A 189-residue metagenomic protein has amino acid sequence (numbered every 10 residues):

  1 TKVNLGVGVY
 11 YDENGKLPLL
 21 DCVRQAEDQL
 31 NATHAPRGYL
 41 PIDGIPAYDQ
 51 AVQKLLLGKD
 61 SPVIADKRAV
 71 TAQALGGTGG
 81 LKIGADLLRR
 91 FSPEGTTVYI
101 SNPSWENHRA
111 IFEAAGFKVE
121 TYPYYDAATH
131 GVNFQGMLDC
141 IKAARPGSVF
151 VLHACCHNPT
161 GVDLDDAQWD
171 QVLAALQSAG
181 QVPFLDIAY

Functional and structural regions predicted by a protein language model:
T1-D28: Conserved N-terminal helix/loop that builds the PLP phosphate-binding region of the aspartate aminotransferase-like
V9-Y11, S104, C156, Y189: Active-site-proximal loop/turn and secondary-structure-junction residues that shape catalytic pockets, frequently
R24, D28-Q29, H34-V182: Conserved core of the PLP fold type I
L176, A188-Y189: Hydrophobic, well-ordered secondary-structure scaffolds
